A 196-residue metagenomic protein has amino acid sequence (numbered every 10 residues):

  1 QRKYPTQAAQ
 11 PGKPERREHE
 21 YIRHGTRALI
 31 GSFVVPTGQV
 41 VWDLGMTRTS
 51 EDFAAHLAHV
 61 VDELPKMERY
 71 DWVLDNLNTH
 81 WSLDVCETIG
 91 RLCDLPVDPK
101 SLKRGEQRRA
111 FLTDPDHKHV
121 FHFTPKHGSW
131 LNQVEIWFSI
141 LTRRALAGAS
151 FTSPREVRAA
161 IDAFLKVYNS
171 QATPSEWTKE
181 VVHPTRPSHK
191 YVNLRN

Functional and structural regions predicted by a protein language model:
Q1-A58, P184-H189, R195: Extended, low-complexity cationic-aromatic segments
R2, E156-N196: C-terminal domain-tail junction helix/linker
V40, K118-K126, V134-S153, N169: Active-site proximal helix-loop segment of RNase H-like, two-metal nucleases, encompassing DDE(D)
E51-D71: Short, basic/hydrophobic alpha-helical segments
E68-W81: Acidic/histidine-rich, metal-coordinating catalytic segments
T79-L83, W130-Q133, P184-P187: Short catalytic/ligand-binding loop motif for oxyanion handling, primarily in non-cytosolic enzymes, centered on
G90-H117: Short mixed-charge
